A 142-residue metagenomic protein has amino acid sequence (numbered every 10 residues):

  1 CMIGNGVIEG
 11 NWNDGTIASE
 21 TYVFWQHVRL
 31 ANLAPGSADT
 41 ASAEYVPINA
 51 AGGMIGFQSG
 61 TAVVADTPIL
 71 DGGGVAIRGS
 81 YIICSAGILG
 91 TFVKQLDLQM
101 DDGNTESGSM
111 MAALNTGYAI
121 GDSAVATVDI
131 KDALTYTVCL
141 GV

Functional and structural regions predicted by a protein language model:
C1-T127: N-terminal pilin/flagellin-like segments and related low-complexity appendage regions
K131-V142: Short, low-complexity, Pro/Ser/Thr/Gly-rich segments in the mature regions of secreted, periplasmic
